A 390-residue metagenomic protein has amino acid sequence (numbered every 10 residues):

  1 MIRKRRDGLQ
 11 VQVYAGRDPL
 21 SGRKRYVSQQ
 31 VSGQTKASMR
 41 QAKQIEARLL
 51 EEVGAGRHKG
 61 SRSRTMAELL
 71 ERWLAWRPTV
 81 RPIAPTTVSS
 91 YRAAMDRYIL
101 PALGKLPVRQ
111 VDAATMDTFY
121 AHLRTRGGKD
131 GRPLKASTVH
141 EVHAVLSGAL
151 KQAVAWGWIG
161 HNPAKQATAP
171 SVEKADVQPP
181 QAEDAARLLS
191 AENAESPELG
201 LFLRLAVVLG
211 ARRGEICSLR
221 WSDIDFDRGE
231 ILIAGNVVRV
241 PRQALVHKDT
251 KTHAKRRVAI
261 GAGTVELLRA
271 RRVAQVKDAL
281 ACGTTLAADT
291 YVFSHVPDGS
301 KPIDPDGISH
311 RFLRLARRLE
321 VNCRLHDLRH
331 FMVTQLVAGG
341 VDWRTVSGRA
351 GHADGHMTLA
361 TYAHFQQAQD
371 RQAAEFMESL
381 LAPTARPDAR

Functional and structural regions predicted by a protein language model:
I2, S190-N193, R228, V237-T264 (+6 more regions): C-terminal secondary-structure termini that scaffold catalytic or DNA-interacting sites
R3-Q10, A15-T118, R271-S294, D298-G299 (+2 more regions): N-terminal DNA-binding module of tyrosine recombinases/phage integrases
R5, A94-Y98, K105-T118, T125-A167 (+1 more regions): N-terminal DNA-binding recognition helix of tyrosine site-specific recombinases/integrases
V27-Q29, G33, A37, T86 (+3 more regions): C-terminal catalytic core of Y-nucleophile DNA break-rejoin enzymes
S38, M66, A84-T87, Y91 (+10 more regions): Hydrophobic (often cysteine-bearing) scaffold residues that line and stabilize catalytic clefts of nucleotide/cofactor
G128-R132, S190-G200, L209, V258 (+4 more regions): Short, basic (Lys/Arg/His-rich) helix/loop patches that form interaction surfaces in the mid-to-C-terminal regions
R132-A144, A155, I159-L219, D227 (+6 more regions): Basic, Lys/Arg- and aromatic-enriched nucleic-acid-binding interface segment
D223-E230, N322, V341-A363: Short, polar N-cap/turn motifs at the start of nucleic acid-interacting alpha helices
